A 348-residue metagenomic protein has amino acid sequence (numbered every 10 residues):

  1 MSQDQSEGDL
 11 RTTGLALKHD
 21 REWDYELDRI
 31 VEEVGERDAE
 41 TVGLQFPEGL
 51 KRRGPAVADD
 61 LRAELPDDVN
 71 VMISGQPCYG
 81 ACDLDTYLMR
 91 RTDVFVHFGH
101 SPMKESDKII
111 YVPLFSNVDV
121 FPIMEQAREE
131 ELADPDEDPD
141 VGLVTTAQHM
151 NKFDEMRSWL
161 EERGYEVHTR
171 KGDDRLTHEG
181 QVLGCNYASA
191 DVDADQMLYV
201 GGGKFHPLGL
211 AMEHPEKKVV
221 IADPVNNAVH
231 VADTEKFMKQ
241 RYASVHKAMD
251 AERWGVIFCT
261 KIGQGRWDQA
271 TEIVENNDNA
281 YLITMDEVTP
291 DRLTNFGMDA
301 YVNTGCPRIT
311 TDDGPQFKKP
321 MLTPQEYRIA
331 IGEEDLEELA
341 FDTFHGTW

Functional and structural regions predicted by a protein language model:
S2-R11, F115, P224-N227, P307-W348: Peripheral docking tails and interdomain loops at the edges of cofactor- or intermediate-handling domains
Q3-D20, T260: Mobile, glycine- and charge-enriched loop segments and immediately flanking short secondary-structure elements within
G14-D28, V34-H214, V219-H230, Q240: The feature marks the mature, well-folded catalytic cores of soluble enzymes
C82-L84, V120-E125, T177-V182, V229-E235 (+3 more regions): Short, charged, surface-exposed secondary-structure boundary motifs
V94-F95, G99-D107, D191-L208, M249-G263 (+1 more regions): Extended, charge-rich low-complexity interaction segments
Q126-A127, N151-D154, K247-E252, F341-W348: Short, glycine-/small-residue-rich phosphate/pyrophosphate-handling segment
F205-A280, E287-N295: Redox- and metal-dependent alpha/beta enzyme cores, enriched for Fe-S-associated oxidoreductases and cofactor-handling
Q240, V245, D268-L322, Y327 (+1 more regions): A C-terminal functional module that forms or caps the active site or interfaces directly with catalytic machinery
